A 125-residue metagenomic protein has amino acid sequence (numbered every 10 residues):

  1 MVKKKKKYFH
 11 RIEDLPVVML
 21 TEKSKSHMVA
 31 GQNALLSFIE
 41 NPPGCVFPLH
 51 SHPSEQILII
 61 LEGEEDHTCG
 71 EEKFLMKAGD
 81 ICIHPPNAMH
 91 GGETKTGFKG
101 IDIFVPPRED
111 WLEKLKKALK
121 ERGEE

Functional and structural regions predicted by a protein language model:
M1-N33, K116-E125: A short, N-terminal "cap"/entry segment at the start of jelly-roll beta-barrel domains of the cupin/DSBH fold
E22, S37-S51: Conserved short histidine dyad/triad with adjacent acidic residue
Q32-L35, P42-C45, E64-D66, P106-D110: Short, charged/polar surface micro-motifs in flexible loops or helix N-caps
S54-E65, G70: Glycine- and acidic-residue-biased ligand/ion/polar-headgroup-sensing regions
L61-E62, K77-A78, T96: A cytosolic small-molecule/anion-sensing beta-strand core signal
E71-P86: Short acidic-glycine-tyrosine-enriched beta hairpin
P86-D110: Ligand-binding loop in jelly-roll beta-barrel domains
